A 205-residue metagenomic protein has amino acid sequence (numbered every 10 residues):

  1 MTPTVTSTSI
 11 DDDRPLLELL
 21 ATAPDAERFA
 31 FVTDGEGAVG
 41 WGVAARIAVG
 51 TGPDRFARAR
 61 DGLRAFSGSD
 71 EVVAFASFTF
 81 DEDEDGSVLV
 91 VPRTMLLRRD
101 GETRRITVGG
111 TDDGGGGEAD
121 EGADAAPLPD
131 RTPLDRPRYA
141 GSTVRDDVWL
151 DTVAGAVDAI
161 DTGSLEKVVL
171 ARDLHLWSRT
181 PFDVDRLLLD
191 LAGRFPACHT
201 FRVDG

Functional and structural regions predicted by a protein language model:
M1-G205: Signature of the chorismate-utilizing enzyme
